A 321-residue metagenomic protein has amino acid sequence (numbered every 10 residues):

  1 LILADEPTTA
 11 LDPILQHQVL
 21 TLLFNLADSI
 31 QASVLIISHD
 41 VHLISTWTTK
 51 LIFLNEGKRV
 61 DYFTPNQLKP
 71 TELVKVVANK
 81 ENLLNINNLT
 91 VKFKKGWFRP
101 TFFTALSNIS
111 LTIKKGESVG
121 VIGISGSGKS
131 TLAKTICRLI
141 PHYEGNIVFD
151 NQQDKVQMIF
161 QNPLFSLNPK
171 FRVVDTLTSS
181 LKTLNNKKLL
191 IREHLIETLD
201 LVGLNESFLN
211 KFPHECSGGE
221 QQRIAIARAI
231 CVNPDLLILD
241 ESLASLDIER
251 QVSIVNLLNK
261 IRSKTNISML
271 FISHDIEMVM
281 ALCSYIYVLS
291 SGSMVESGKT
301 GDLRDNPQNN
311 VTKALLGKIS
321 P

Functional and structural regions predicted by a protein language model:
I44-T46, V279-A281: A short, surface-exposed alpha-helical micro-motif characterized by mixed small hydrophobic and charged/polar residues
Y62-F63, S297-G298: ABC ATPase "signature
C137: Helix-to-loop junction immediately C-terminal to a conserved catalytic motif
L190-S207: Conserved ABC ATPase "signature" region
F212-C216, E220: Conserved ABC ATPase signature
C231-D235: A short, proline-enriched helix->beta-strand linker immediately N-terminal to the Walker B motif in ABC-type P-loop
